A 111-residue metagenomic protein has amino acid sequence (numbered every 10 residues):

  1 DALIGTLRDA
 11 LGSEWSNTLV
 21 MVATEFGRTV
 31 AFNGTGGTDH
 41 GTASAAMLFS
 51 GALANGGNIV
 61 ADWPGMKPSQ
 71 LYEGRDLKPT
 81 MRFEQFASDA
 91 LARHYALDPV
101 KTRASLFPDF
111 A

Functional and structural regions predicted by a protein language model:
D1-A111: Feature marks hydrolase-like catalytic cores characterized by long aromatic- and Gly/Pro-rich stretches
